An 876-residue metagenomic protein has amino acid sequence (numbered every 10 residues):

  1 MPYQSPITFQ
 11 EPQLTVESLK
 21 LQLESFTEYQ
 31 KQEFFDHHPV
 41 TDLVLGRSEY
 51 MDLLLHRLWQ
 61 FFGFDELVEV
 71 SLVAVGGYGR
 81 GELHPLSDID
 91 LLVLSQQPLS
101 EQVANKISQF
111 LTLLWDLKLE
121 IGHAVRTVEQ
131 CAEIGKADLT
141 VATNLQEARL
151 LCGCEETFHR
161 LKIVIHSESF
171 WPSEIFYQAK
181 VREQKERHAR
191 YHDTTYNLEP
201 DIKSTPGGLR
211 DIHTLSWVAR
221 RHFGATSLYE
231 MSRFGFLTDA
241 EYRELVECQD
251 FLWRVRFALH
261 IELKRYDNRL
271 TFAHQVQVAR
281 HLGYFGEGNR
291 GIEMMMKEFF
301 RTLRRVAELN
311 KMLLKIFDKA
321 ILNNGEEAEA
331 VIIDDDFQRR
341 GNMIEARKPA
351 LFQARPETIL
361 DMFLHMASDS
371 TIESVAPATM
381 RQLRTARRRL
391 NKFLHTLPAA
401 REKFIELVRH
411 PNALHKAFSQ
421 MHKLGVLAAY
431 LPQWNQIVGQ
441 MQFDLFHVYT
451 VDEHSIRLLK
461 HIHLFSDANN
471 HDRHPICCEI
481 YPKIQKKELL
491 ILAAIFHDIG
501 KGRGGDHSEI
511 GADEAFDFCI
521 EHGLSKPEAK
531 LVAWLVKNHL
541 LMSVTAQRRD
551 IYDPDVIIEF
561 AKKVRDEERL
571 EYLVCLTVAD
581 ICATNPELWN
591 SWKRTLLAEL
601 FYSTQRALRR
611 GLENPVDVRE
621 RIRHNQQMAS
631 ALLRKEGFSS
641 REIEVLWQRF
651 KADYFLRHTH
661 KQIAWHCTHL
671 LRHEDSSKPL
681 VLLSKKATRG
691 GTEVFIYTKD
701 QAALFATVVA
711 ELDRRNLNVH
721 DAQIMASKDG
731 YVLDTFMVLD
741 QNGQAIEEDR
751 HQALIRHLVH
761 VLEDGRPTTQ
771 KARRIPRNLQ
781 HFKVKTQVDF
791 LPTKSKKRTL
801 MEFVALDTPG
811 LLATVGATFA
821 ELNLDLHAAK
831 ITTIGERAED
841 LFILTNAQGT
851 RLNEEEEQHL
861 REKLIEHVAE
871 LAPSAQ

Functional and structural regions predicted by a protein language model:
M1-A74, G81-L83, S87-H447, F516: Non-catalytic interface/linker regions that flank or bridge core catalytic/transmembrane domains
S48-F62, R457-A468, L712, F819-E821: A short, contiguous, amphipathic alpha-helix enriched in charged residues
Q60, F64, L464-E479, D498-K501 (+4 more regions): Conserved helix-loop functional segments at active or binding sites
E66-A74, Q440-D444, H471-K483, F516-D517 (+2 more regions): Flexible, glycine/threonine-enriched loop-and-boundary segments that flank and lead into catalytic domains of large
V73, R80-L83, S87-I89, V331-A346 (+7 more regions): Active-site-adjacent "gating/activation" loops or surface patches in catalytic cores
G81-K106, R233, V246-E247, T450-V451 (+2 more regions): Divalent metal-dependent catalytic cores for phosphoryl transfer on phosphate-bearing substrates
F251-L252, Q277, R290-I344, K416 (+2 more regions): Regulatory modules associated with amino-acid/nitrogen control
